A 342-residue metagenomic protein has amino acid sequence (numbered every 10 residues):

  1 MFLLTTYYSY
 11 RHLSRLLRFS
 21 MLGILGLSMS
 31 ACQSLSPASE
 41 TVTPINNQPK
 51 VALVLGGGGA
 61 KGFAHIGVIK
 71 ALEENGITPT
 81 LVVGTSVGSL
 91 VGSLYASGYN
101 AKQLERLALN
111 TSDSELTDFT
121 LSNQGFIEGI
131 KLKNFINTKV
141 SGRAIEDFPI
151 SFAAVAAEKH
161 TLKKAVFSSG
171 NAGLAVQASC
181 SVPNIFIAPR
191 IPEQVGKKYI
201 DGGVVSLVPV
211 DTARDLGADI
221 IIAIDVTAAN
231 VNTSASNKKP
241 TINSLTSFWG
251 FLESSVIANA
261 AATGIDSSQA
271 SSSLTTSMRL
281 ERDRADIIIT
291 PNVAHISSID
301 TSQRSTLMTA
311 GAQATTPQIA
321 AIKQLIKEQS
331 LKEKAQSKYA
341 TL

Functional and structural regions predicted by a protein language model:
F2, A31-V82, L94-L342: Patatin-like phospholipase
F2-M21: Bacterial N-terminal signal peptides that target proteins for export
F19-S30: Bacterial N-terminal signal peptides
G84, G88: Gly/Ala-rich beta-loop-alpha elbow adjacent to hydrolase catalytic centers
S89-S93: Long, contiguous secondary-structure blocks with strong helical propensity
